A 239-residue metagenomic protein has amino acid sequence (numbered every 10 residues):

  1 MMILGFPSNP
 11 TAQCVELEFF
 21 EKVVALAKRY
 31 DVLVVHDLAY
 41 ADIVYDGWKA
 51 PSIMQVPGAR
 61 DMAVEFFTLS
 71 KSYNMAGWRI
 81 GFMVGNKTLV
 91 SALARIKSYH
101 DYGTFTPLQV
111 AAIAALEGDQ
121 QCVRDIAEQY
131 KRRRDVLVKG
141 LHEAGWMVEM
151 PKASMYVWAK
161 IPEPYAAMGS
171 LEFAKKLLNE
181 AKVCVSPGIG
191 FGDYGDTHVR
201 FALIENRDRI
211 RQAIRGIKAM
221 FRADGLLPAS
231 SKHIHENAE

Functional and structural regions predicted by a protein language model:
M1-E239: PLP-dependent class I/II
